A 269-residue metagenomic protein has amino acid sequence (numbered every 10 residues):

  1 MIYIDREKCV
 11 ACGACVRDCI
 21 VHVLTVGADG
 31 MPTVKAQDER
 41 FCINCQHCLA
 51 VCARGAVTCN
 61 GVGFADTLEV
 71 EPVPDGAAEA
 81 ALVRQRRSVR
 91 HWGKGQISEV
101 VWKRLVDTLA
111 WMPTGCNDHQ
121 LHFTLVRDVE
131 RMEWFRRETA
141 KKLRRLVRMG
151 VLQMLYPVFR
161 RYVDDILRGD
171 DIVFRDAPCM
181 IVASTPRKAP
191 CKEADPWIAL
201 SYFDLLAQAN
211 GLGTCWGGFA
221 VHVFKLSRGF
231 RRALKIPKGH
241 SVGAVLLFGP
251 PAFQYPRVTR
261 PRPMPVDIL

Functional and structural regions predicted by a protein language model:
V10, L105, L109, C179-I181 (+2 more regions): Small-aliphatic-rich amphipathic alpha-helix that forms the alpha element of a beta-alpha
A14-M31, H47-F64: Iron-sulfur cluster-binding cysteine motifs and their immediate structural context in ferredoxin-like electron-transfer
G30-I43: Short linker/helix segments within small regulatory modules
E69-V106: Extended interfacial segments that mediate partner engagement and assembly in macromolecular machines
L125-P196: Glycine/small-residue-rich phosphate/adenosyl-binding loop
D164-R168, I236-L269: C-terminal helix-cap and adjacent tail motif
